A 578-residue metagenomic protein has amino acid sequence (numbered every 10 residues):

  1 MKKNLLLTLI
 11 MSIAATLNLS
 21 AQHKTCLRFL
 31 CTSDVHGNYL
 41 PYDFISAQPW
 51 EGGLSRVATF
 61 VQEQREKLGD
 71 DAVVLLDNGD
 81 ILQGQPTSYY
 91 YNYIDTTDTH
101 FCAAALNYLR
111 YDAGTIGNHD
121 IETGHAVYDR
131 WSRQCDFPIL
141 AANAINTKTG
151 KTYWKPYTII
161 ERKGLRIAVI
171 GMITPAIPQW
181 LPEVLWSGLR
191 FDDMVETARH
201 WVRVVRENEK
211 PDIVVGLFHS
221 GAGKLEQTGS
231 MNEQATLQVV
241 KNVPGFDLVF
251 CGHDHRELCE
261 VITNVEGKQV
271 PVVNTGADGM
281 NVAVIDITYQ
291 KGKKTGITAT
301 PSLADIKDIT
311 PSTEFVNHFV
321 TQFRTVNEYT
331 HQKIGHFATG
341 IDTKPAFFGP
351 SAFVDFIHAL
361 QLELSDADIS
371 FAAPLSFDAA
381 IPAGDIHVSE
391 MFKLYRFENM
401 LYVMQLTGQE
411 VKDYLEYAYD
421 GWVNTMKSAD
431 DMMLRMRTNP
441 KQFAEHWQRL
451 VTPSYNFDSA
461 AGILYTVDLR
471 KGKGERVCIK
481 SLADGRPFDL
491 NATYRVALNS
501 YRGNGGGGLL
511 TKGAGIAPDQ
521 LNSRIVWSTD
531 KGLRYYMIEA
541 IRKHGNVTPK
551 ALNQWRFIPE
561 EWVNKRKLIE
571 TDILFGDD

Functional and structural regions predicted by a protein language model:
M1-C26: Bacterial Sec-dependent N-terminal signal peptides
K3-N4, E66, S220, F557: Hydrophobic alpha-helical segments, especially transmembrane helices and their immediate juxtamembrane helical caps
L5-L9, D70, H331: Generic alpha-helix initiation/capping and coil-helix boundary signal
Q22-D308, F348-L360, S370, S528-T529: Acidic, metal/ion-coordinating pockets
Q22-R28, G37-A47, G52-E63, A103 (+4 more regions): Catalytic centers of hydrolytic enzymes
